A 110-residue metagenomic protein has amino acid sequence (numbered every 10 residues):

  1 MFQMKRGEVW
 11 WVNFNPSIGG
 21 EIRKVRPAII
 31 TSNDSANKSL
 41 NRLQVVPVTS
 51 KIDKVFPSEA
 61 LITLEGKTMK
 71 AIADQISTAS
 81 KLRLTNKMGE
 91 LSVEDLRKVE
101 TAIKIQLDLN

Functional and structural regions predicted by a protein language model:
M1-N110: Conserved functional hotspots at enzyme active or ligand-binding sites that engage polyanionic ligands
